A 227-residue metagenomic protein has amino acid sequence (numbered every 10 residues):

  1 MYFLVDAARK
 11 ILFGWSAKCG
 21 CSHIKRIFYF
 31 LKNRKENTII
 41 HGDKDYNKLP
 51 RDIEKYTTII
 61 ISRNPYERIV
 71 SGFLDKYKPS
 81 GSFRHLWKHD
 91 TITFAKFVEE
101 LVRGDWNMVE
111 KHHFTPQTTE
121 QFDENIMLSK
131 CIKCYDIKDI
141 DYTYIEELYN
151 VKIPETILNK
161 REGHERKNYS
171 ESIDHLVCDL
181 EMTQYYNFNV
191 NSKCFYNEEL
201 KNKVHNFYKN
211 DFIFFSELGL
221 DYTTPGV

Functional and structural regions predicted by a protein language model:
M1-V227: Membrane-interface amphipathic segments in extracytoplasmic regions
